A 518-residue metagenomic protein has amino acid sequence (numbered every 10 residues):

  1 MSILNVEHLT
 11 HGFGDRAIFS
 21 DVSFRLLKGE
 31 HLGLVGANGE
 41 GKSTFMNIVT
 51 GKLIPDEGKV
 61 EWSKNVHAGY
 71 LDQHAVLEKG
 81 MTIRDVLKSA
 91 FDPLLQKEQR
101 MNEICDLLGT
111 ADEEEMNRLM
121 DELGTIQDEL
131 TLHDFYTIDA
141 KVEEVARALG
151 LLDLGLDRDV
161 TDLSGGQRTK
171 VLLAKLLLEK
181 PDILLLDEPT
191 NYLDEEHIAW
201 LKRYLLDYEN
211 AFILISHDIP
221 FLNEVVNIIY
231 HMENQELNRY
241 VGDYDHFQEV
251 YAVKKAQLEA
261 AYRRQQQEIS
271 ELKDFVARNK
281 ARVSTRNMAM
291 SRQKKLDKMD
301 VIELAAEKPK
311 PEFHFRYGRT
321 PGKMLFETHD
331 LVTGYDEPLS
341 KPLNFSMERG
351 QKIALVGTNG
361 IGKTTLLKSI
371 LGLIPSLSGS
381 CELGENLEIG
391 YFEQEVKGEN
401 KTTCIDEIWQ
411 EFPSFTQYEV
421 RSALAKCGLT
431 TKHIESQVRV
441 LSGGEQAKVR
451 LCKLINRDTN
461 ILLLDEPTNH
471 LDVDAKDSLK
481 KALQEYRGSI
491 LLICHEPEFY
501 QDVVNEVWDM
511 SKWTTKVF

Functional and structural regions predicted by a protein language model:
M1-A260, P309, G318-F518: ABC ATP-binding cassette signature C-motif
V250-A305: Intracellular alpha-helical coupling/juxtamembrane segments of multi-pass membrane proteins
F313-F315: Post-kinase regulatory C-tail/linker adjacent to protein kinase catalytic domains
